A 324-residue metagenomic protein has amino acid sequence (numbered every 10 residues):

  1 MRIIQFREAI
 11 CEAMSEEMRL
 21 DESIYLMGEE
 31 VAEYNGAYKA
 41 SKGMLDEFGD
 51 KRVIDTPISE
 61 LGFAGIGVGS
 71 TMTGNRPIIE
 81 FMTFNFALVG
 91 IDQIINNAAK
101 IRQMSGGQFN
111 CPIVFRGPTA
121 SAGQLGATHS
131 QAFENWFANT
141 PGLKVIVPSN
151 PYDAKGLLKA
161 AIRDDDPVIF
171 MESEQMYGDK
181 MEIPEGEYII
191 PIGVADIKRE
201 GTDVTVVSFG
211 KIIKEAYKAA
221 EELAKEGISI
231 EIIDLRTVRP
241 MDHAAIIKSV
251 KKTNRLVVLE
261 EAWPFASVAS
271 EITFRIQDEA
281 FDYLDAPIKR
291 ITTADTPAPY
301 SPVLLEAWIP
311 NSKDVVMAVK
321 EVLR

Functional and structural regions predicted by a protein language model:
M1-P167, M171, E306-A307: Thiamine diphosphate
V31, Y38-G43, E47, F109-V114 (+2 more regions): Thiamine diphosphate
